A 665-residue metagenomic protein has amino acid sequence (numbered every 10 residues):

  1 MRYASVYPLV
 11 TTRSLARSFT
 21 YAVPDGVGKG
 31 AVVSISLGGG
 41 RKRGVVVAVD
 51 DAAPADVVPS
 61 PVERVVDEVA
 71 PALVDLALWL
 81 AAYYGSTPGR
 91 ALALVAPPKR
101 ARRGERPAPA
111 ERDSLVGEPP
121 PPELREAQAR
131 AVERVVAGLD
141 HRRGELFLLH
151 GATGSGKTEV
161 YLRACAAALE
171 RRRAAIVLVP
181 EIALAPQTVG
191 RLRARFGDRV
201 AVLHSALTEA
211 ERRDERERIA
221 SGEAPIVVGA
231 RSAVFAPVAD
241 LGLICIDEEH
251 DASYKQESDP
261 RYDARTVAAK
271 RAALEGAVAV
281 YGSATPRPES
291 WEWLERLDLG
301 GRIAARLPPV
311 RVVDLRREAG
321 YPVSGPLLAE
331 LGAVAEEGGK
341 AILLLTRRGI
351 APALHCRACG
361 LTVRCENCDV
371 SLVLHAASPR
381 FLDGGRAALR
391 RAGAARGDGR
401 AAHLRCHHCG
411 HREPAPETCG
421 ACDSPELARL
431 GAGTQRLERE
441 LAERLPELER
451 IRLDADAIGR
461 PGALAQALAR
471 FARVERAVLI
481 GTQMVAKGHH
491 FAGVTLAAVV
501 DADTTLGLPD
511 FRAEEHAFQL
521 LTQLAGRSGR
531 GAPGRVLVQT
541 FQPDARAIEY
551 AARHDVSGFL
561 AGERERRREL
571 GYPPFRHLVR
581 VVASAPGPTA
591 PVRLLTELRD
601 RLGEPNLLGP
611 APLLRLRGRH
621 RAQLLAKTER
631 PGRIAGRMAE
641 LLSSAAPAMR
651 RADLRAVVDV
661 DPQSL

Functional and structural regions predicted by a protein language model:
M1-D67, V370, R391-H408, C422-A457 (+1 more regions): Conserved nucleotide-binding/hydrolysis modules and their immediate coupling elements across P-loop/ASCE NTPase motors
M1-R306, R316, G320, G332-E336 (+7 more regions): Accessory, non-ATPase domains that flank or precede helicase/AAA+ motor cores in DNA-metabolism machines
G104-A108, L307-R316, A388-A395, H411 (+5 more regions): Accessory helical-bundle/CTD segments and flexible terminal tails appended to RecA-like ATPase motors
R173-T188, V334-R357, L427-E438, D454 (+1 more regions): Conserved strand-helix element at the start of the C-terminal RecA-like helicase core
F196-L207, E366-N367, V373, E447-D456 (+2 more regions): Conserved RecA-like helicase motor-core motifs
V267-P288, H516-Y550: Conserved segment of the helicase C-terminal RecA-like domain
E336-R444: Cys/His-rich short segments
